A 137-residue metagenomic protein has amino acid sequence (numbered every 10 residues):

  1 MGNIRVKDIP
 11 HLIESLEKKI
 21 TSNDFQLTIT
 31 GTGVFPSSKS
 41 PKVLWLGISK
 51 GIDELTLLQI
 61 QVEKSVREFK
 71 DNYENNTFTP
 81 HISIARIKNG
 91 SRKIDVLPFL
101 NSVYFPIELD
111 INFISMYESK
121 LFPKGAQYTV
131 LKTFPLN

Functional and structural regions predicted by a protein language model:
M1-N137: Histidine-dependent nucleotide/RNA phosphoesterase domain, centered on the 2H-phosphoesterase fold with its duplicated
